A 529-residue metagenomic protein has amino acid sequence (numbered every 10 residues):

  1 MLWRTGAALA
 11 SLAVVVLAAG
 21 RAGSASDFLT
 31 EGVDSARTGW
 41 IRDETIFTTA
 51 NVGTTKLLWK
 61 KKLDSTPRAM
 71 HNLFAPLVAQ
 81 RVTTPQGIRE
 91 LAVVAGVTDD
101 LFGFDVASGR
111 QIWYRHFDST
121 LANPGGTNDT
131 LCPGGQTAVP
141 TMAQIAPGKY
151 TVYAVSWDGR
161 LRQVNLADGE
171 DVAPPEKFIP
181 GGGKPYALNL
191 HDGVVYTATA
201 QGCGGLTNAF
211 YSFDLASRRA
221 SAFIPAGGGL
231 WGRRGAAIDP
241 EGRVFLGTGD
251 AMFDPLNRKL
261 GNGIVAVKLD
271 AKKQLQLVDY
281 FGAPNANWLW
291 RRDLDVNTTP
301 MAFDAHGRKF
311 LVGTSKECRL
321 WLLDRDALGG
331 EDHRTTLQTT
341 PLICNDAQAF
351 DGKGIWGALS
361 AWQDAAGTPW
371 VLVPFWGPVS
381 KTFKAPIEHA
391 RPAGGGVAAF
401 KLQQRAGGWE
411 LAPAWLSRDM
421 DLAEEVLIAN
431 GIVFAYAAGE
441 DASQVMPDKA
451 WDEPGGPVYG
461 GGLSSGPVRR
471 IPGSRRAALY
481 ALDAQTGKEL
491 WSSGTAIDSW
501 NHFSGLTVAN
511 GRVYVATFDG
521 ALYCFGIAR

Functional and structural regions predicted by a protein language model:
M1-W3: N-terminal secretory signal peptides that target proteins for export/translocation
G6-A18: Bacterial N-terminal signal peptides
A7, A95, A516: Short coil/turn motifs at helix boundaries and re-entrant loops, enriched in small/polar and proline residues
L17-S26: Bacterial Sec-dependent signal peptides at the C-terminal "C-region" and cleavage site
S26-I41: Hydrophobic alpha-helical membrane-insertion signals
E31, R42-M70, V82-E90, D99-Q136 (+6 more regions): Extracytoplasmic/lumenal domain signature
F74-Q80, A92-V94: General structural concept
